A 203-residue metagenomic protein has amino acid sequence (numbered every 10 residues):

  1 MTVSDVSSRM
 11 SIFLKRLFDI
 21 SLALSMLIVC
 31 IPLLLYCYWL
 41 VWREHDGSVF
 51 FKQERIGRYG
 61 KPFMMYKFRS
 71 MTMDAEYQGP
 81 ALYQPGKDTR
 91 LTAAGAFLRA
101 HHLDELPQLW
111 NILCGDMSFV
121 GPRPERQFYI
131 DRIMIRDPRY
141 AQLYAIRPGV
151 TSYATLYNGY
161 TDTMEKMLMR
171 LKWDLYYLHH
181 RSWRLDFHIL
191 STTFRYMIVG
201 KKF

Functional and structural regions predicted by a protein language model:
T2: Structural signature of FAD isoalloxazine-binding scaffolds in flavoprotein oxidoreductases
D5-D74, N111, W183-F203: A hydrophobic, helix-centered structural microdomain
D5-M10, A141-F203: C-terminal terminal-structure detector
D19, D104-E105, D174, D186: Acidic active-site catalytic centers that drive phospho-/nucleotidyl reactions and related ester hydrolyses
A23, F51, T92-A96, W173: Positions in alpha-helical segments
F51-R90, T151-R170: Short, glycine-rich, amphipathic interfacial segments at transmembrane boundaries or analogous
Q84-R147, L190-T193, M197: A short, structured surface patch at a secondary-structure boundary
